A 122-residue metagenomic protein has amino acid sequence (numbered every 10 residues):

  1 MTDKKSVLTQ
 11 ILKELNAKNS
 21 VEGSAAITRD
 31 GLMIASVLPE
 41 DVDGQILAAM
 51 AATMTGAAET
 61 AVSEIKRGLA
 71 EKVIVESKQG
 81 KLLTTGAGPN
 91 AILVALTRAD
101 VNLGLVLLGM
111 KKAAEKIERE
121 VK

Functional and structural regions predicted by a protein language model:
M1-K122: Non-catalytic interaction/Regulatory regions outside core domains
